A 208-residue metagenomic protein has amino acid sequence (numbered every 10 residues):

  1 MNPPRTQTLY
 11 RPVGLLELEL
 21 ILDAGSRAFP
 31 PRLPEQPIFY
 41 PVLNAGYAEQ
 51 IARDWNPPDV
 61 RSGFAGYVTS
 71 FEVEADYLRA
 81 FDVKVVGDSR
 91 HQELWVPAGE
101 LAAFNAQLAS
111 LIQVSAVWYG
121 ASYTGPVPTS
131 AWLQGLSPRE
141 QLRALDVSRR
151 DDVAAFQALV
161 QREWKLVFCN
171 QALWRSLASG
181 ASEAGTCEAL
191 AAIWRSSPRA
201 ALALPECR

Functional and structural regions predicted by a protein language model:
N2-D23, L33-F39, G46-R208: Conserved NAD+-utilizing ADP-ribose enzyme module
P30: Betabetaalpha-Me/HNH-type nuclease active-site subdomain
